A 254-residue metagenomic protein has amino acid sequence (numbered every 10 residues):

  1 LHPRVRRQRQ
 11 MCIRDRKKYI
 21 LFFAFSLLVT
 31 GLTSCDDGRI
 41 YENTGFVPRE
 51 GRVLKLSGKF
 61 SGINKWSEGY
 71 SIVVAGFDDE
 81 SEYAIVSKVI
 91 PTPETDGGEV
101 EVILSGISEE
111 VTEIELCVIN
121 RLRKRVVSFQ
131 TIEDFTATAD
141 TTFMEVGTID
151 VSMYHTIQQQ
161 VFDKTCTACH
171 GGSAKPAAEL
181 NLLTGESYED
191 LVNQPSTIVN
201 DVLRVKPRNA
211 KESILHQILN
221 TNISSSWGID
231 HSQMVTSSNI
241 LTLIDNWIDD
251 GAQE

Functional and structural regions predicted by a protein language model:
L1-D15: Single conserved hydrophobic/aromatic residue that forms the stacking wall/gate of nucleotide- or nucleobase-binding
R6, V29, Q160-D163: Processing junctions and N-termini across compartments
R9-C12, F22-F23, K175: Intrinsically disordered, low-complexity segments enriched in polar/charged small residues
I20-L28: Sec-dependent N-terminal signal peptides
T30-S34: C-terminal motif of bacterial Sec signal peptides marking the signal peptidase cleavage site
C35-L54, G58-F60, N64-V102, I107-E254: Aromatic- and Gly/Pro-enriched helix-to-coil junctions and flexible linker segments
